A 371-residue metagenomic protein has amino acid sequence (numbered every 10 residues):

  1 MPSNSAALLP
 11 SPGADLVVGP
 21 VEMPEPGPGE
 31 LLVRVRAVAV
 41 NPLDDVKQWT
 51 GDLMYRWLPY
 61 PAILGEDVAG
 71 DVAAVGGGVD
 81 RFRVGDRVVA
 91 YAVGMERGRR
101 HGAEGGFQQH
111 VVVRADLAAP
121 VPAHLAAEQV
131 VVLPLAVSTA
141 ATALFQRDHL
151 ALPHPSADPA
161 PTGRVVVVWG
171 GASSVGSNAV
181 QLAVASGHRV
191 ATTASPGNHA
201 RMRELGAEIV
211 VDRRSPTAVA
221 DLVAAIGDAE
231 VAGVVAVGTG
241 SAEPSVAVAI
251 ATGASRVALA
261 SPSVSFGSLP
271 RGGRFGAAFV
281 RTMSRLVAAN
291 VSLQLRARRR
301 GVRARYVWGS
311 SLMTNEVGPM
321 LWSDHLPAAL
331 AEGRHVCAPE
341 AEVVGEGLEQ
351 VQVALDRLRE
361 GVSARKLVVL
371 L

Functional and structural regions predicted by a protein language model:
P2-G27, R34-A69, A74-V75, D80-L371: Terminal helix/beta-alpha structural elements that buttress the NAD(P)+-binding lobe
